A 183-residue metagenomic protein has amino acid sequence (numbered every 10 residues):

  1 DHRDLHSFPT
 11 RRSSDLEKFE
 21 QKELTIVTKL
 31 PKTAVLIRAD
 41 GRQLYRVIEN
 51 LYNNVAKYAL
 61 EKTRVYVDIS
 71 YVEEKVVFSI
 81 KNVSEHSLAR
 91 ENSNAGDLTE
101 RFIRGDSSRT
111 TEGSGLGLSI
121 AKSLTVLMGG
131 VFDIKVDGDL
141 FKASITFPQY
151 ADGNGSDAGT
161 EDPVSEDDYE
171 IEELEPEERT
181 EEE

Functional and structural regions predicted by a protein language model:
D1-H2, H6-S13: Short, small-residue-biased leader/transition segments that mark boundaries at the very start of proteins
E20, T25-V35: Conserved catalytic submotifs in the C-terminal HATPase_c
V55-A56: Short helix-loop "hinge" at the ATP-lid/N-box region of the Bergerat-fold HATPase_c
K62-E74: Short beta-strand/loop element within the Bergerat-fold HATPase_c
S87-I103, E170: Short conserved segment of the HATPase_c
G117, A121: Short alpha-helical Gxxx[C/S/T] motif in the catalytic ATP-binding
G129-D137: Glycine-rich ATP-binding loops of the HATPase_c
